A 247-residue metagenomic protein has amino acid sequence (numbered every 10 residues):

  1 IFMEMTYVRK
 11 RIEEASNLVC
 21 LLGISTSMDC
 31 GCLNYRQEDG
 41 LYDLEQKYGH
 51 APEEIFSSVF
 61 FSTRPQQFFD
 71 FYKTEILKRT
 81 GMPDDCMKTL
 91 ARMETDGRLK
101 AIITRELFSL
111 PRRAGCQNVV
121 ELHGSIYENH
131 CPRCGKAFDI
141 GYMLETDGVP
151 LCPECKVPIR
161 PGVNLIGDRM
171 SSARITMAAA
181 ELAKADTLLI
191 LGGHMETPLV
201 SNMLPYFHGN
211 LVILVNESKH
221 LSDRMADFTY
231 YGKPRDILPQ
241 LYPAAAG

Functional and structural regions predicted by a protein language model:
I1-G247: Conserved catalytic core of sirtuin-type NAD+-dependent deacylases
